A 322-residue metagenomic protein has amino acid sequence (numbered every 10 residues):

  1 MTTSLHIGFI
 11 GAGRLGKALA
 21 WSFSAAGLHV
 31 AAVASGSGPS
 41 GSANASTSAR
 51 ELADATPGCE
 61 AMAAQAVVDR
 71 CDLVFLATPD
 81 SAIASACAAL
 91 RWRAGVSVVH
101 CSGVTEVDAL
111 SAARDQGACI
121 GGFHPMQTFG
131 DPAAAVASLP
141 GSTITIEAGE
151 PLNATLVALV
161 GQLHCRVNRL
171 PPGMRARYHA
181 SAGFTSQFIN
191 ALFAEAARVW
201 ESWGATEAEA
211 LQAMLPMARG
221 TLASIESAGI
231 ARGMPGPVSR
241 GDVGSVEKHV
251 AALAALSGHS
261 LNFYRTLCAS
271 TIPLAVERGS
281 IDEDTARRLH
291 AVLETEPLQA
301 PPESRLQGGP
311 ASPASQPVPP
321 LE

Functional and structural regions predicted by a protein language model:
M1-A63: NAD(P)+-binding Rossmann beta1-loop-alpha1 motif at the extreme N-terminus of oxidoreductases
T3-S4, G95, G141: Phosphate-coordination loops involved in phosphoryl transfer and adenosine-cofactor binding
L19, A26, T47-A55, A134-S227 (+1 more regions): Internal alpha-helical scaffold of NAD(P)-dependent oxidoreductase catalytic cores
S35, A63, H100, G122 (+2 more regions): Structural signal for conserved beta-strand scaffold positions within catalytic alpha/beta enzyme cores
A55-A134: Rossmann-like NAD(P)(H) cofactor-binding subdomain of soluble oxidoreductases
Q212-E322: NAD(P)-dependent Rossmann-like dehydrogenase/reductase catalytic/cofactor-binding core
